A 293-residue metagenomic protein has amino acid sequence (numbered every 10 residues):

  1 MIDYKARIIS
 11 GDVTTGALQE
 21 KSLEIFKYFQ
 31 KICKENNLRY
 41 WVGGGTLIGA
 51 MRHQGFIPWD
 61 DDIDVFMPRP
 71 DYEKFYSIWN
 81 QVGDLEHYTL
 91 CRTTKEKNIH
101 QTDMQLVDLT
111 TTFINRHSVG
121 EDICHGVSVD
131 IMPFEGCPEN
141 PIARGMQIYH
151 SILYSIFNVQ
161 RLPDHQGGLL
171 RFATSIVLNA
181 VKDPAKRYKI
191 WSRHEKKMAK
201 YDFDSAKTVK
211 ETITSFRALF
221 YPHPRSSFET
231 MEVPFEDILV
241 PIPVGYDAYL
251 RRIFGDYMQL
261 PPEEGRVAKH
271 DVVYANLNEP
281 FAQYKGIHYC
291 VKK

Functional and structural regions predicted by a protein language model:
I2-K34, W79-E139, V159-G255, L260-K293: Conserved catalytic core of two-metal-ion nucleotidyltransferases
Q30-I63, M67-E73, R225, R252-I253: Active-site nucleotide-donor binding segment shared across nucleotidyl transfer reactions
Q54, D61, E96, I152 (+1 more regions): Short, surface-exposed, charged/polar-biased interaction segments
F56-I57, D71, S155, V273-N278: Short amphipathic alpha-helical patches
F75-S77: Conserved SAM-binding loop
P141-M146: A short secondary-structure junction signal
I148-H150: Short, His- and charge-rich active-site/binding loops that engage polyanionic ligands
I152-Y154, V240: Charge-rich, low-complexity terminal tails
